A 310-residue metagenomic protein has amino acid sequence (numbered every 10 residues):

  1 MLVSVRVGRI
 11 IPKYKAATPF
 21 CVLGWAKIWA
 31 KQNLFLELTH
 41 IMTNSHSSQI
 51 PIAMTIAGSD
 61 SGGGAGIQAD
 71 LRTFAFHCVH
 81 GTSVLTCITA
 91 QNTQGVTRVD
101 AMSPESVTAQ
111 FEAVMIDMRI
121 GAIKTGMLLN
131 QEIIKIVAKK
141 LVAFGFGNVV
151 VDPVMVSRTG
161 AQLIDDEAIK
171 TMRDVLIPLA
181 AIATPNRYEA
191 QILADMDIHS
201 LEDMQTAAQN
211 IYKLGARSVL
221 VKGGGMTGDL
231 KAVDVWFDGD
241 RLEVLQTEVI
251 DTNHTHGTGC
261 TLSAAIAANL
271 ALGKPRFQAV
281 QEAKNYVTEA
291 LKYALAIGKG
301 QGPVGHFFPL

Functional and structural regions predicted by a protein language model:
T43-T55, R72-Q162: Conserved N-terminal subdomain of the carbohydrate kinase-like
I50, A101, F277-L310: Charged C-terminal helix
I56-G62, E243-H256: Short pre-catalytic strand/loop immediately N-terminal to key active-site residues, enriched for Gly-Thr
Q68, Q191-I192, N253-R276: Short, small-residue alpha-helix embedded
H77-T82, N269-A283: Phosphate-handling active-site elements
D166-L242: Conserved phosphate/ATP/ADP-binding segment of small-molecule kinases
